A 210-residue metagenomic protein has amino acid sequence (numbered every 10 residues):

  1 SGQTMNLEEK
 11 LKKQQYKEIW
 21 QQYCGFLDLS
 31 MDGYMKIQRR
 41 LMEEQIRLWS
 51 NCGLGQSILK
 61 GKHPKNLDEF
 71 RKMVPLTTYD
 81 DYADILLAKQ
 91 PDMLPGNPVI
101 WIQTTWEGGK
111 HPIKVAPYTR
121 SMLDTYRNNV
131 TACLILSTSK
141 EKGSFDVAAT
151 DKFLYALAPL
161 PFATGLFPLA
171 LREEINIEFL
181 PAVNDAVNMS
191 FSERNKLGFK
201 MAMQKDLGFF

Functional and structural regions predicted by a protein language model:
G2-Q103, E107-F210: Nucleotide 5′-phosphate-binding alpha/beta core
